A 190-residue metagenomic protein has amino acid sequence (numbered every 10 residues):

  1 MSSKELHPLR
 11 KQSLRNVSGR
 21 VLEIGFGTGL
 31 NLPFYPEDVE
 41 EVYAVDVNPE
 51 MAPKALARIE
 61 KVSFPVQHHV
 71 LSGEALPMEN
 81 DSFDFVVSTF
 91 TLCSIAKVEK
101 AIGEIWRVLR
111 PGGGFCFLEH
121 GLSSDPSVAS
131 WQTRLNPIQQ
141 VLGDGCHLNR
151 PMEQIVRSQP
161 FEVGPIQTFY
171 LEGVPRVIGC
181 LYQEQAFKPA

Functional and structural regions predicted by a protein language model:
M1-R20, L30-F34: Conserved alpha-helix/loop element of class I SAM-dependent methyltransferases that forms part of the SAM/SAH-binding
L22-A75: Class I SAM-dependent methyltransferase SAM/SAH-binding core
L71-V86: A short acidic, Gly/Pro-enriched loop at the edge of an enzyme's catalytic core that lines a small-molecule cofactor
D84-K97: A short SAM/SAH-binding and catalytic strip from SAM-dependent methyltransferases
E99-G114: A short glycine-rich, Lys/Arg-flanked "PGG" loop and its adjoining helix->strand segment in the class I
C116-G143: Conserved class I S-adenosyl-L-methionine
D144-P160: Short alpha-helix
F161-A190: Core SAM-dependent methyltransferase catalytic element
